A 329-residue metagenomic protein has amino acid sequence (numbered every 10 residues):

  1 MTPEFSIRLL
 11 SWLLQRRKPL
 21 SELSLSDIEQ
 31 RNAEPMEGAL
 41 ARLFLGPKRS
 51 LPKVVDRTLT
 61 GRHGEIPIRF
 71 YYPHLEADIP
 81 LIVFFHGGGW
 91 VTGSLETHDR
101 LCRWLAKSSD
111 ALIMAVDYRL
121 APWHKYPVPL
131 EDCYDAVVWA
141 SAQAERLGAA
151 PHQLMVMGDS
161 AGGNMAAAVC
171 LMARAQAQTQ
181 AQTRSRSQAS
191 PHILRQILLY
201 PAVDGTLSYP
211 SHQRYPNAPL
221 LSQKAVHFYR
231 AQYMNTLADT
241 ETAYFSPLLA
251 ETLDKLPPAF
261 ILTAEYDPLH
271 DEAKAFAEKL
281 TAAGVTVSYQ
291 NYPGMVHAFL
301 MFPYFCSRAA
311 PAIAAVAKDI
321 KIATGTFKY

Functional and structural regions predicted by a protein language model:
M1-F70, G325-Y329: A glycine/proline-hinged amphipathic helix-loop "lid/cap" segment that gates access to hydrophobic ligand pockets
T60-R62, I68-D78, L248-L253: Short beta-strand-to-loop junctions in surface cap/lid or active-site-entrance loops
D78-G88: Short beta-strand element of the alpha/beta-hydrolase
E96-V116: Short amphipathic alpha-helix adjacent to the substrate-entry channel of hydrolases
H124-R146, V316: Alpha/beta-hydrolase active-site loop
L147-S160: Alpha/beta-hydrolase fold nucleophile elbow
H152, A168-A177, R186-Y329: Alpha/beta hydrolase fold serine-hydrolase catalytic domain that processes acyl esters and thioesters
G158-A168: Glycine-rich nucleophile elbow surrounding the catalytic serine of serine-hydrolase chemistry
